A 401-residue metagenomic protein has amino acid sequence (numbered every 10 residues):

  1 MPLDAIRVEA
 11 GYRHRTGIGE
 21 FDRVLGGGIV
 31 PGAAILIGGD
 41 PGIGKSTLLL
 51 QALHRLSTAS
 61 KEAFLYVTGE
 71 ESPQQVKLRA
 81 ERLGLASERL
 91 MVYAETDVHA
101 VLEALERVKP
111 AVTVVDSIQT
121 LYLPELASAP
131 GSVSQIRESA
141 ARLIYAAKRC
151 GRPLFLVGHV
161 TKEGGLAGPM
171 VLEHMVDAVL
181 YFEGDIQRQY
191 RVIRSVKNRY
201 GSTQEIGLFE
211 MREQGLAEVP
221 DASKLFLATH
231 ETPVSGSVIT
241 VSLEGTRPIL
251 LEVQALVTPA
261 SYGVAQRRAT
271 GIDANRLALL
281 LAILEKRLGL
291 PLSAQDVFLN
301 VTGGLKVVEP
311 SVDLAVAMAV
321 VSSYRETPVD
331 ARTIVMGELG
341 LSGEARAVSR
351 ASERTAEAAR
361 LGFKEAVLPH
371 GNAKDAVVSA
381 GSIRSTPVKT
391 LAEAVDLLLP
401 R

Functional and structural regions predicted by a protein language model:
M1-L25, V30-L36, I43-L53, A59-A63 (+4 more regions): Peripheral, non-AAA+ core regions of ATP-driven protein-machinery
D40, G69: P-loop (Walker A) phosphate-binding loop of NTP-binding proteins
F64-T68: Conserved RecA-like ASCE P-loop NTPase motor core of nucleic-acid helicases/translocases
S72: Conserved Rossmann-like nucleotide-cofactor binding loop
